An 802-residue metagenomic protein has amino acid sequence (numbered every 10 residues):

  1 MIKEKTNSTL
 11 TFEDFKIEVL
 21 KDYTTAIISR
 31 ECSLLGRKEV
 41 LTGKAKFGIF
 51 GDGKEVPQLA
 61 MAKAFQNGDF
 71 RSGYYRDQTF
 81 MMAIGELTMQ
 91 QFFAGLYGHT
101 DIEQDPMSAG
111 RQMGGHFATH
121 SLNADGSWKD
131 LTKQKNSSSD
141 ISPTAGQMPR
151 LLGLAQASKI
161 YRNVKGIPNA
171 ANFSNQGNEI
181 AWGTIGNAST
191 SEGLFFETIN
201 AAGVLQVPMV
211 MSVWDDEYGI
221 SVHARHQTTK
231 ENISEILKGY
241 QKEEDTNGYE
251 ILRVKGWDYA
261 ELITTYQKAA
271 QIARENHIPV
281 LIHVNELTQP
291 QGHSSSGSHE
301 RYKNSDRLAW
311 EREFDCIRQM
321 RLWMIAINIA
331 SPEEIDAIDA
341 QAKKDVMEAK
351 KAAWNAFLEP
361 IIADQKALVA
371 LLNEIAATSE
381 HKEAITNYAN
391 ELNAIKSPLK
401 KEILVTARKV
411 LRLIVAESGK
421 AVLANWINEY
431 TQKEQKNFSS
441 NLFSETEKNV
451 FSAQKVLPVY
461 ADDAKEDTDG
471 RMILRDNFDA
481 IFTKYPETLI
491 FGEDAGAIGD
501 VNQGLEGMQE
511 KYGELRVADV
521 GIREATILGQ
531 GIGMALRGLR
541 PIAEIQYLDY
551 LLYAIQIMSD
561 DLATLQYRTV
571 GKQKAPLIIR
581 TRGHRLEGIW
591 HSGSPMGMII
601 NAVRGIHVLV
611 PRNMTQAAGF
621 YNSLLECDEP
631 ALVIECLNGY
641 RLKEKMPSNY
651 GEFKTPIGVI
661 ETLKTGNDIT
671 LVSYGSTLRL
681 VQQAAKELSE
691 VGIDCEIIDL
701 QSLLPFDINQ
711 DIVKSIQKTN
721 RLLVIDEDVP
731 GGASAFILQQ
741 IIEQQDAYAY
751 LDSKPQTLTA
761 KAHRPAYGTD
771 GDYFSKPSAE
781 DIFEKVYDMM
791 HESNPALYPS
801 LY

Functional and structural regions predicted by a protein language model:
M1-K46, N67, Y75, T446-L457 (+1 more regions): Cofactor-/ligand-binding subdomain signature composed of acidic, glycine-rich, tryptophan-containing flexible loops
E31-S212, E217-G219, H223-Q241, T246 (+3 more regions): Cofactor-binding active-site loop characterized by glycine-rich and histidine/acidic residues
E55-L59, N136-G219, E231, V254-E275 (+5 more regions): Thiamine diphosphate
G68-S72, K135, M148-P149, E179-G183 (+14 more regions): Structural motif
W128-S138, G146, A421-V459, R604-V608 (+1 more regions): Helix-enriched interaction subdomains in cytosolic or periplasmic regions, typified by TIR/SEFIR signaling/NADase cores
M209-I403, L637-Y802: Thiamine diphosphate
K382-Q530, A535-R537, D549: Non-catalytic terminal/interface segments that mediate subunit docking, oligomerization, and allosteric communication
Q573, G583-E587, H591, M596 (+3 more regions): Active-site phosphate/pyrophosphate-binding segments
